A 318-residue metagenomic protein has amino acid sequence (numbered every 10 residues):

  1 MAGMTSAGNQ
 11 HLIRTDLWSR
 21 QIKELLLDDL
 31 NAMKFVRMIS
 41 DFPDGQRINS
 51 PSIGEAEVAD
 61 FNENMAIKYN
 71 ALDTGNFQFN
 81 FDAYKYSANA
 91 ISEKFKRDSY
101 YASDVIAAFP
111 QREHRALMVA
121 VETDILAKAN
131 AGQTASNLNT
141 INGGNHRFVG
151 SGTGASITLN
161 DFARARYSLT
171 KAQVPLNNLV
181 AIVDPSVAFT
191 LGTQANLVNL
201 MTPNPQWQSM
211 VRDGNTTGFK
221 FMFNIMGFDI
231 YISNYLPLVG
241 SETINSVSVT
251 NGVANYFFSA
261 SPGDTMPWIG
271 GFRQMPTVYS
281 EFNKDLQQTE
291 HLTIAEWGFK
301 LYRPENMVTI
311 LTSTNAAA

Functional and structural regions predicted by a protein language model:
A2-M33, I39-F42, S50-E55, N80 (+2 more regions): Sequence/fold signature of self-assembling virion shell proteins
M4, R115-S156, V249-V253: Signature of extracytoplasmic/envelope-associated structural regions
D44, P175-N177, M226: Short, well-ordered loop/turn elements at secondary-structure boundaries
D44-Q78: N-terminal low-complexity, intrinsically disordered segments
S50, N76-L138, T170-P185, I230 (+2 more regions): Long, contiguous amphipathic alpha-helices that act as assembly "spine/axial" helices in icosahedral shell and virion
E57-F61, T190, G240: Short, solvent-exposed loop/turn elements at domain surfaces
D73-F77, D104-I106, H114-A116, P205-M210 (+1 more regions): Glycine-rich loops and low-complexity Gly/Arg-rich segments that provide flexible linkers or classic glycine-based
A135-D213: Extended, solvent-exposed, turn-rich assembly/linker loops in the middle of proteins
